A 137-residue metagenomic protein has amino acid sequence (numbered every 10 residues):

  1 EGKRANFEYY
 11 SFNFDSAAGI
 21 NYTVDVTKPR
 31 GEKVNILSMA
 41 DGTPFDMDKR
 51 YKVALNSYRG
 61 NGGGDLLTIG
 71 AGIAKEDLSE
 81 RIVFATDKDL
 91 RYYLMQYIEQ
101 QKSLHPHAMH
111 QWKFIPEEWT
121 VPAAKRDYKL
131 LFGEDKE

Functional and structural regions predicted by a protein language model:
E1-E137: Catalytic centers of hydrolytic enzymes
